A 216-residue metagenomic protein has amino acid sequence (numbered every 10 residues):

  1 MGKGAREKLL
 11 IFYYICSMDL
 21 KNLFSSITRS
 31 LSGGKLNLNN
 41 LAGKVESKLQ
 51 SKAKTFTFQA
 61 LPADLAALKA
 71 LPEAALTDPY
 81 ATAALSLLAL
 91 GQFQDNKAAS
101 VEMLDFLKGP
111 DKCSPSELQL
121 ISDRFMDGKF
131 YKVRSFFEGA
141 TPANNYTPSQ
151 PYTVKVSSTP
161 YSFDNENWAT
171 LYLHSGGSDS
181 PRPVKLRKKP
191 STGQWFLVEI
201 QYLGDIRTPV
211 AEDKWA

Functional and structural regions predicted by a protein language model:
M1-R6: Intrinsically disordered, glycine-rich low-complexity segments
L9: Cationic, low-complexity basic patches in intrinsically disordered or flexible, solvent-exposed regions
Y13-Y14: Short, positively charged and aromatic/hydrophobic N-terminal segments
S17, L88-D95, H174-S178: Short, flexible beta-strand-to-coil junctions
M18-F56: Glycine- and small hydrophobic-rich membrane-insertion segments that are intrinsically disordered in solution
S47-E138: Core segments of small alpha/beta cavity-forming domains
L118-G177: Surface-exposed, charged secondary-structure patches
D179-W215: Short beta-strand edge/turn micro-motifs at domain boundaries
